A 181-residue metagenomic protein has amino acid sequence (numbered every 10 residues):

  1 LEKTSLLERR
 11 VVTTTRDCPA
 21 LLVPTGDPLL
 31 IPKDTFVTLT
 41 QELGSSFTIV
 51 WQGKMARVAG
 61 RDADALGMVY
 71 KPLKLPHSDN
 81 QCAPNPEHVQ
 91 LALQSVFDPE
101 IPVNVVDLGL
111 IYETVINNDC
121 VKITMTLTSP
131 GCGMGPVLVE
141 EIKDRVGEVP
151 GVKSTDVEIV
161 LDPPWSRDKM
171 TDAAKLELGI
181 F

Functional and structural regions predicted by a protein language model:
L1-F181: Domain-level signature for proteins that mediate thiol-based redox and metal-cofactor handling
